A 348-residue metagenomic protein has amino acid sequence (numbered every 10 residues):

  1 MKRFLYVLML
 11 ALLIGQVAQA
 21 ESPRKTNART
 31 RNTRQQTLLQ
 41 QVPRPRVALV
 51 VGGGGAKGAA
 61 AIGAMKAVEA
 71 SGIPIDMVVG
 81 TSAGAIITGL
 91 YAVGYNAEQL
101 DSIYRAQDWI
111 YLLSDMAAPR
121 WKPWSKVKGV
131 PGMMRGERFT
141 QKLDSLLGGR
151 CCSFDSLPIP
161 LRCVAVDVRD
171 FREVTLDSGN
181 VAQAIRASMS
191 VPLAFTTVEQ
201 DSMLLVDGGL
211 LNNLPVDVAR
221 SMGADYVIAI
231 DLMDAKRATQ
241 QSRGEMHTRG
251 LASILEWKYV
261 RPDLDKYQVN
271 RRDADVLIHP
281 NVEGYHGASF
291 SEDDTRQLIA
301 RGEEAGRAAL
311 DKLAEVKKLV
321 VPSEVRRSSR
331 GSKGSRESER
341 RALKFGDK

Functional and structural regions predicted by a protein language model:
M1-F4: Positively charged n-region of N-terminal signal peptides that target proteins for export
Y6-G15: Bacterial N-terminal signal peptides
A20-T81, L90-K348: Patatin-like phospholipase
